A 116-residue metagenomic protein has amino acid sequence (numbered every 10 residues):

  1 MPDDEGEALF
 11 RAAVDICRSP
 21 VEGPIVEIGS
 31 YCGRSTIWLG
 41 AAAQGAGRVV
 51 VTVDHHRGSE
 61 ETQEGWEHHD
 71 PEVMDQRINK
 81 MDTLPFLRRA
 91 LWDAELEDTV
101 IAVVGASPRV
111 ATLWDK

Functional and structural regions predicted by a protein language model:
M1-E5: Phosphate/oxyanion-binding active-site loops and adjacent basic polyanion-contact surfaces
G6-K116: S-adenosylmethionine/decaboxylated-SAM
